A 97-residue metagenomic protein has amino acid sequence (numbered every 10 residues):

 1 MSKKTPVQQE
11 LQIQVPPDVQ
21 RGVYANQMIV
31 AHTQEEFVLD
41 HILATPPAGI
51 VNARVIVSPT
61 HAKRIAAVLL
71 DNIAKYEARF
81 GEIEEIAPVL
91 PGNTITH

Functional and structural regions predicted by a protein language model:
M1-T60, R64-H97: N-terminal intrinsically disordered, cationic/polar leader segments that include organellar targeting peptides
